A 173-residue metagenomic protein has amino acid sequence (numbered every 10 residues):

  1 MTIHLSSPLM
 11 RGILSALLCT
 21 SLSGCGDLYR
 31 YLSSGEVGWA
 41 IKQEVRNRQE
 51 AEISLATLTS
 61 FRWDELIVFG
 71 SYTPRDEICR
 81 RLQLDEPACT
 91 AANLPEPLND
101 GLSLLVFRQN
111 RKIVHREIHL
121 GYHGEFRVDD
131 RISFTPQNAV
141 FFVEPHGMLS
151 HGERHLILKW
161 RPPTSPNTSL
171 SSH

Functional and structural regions predicted by a protein language model:
M1-S23: Sec-dependent bacterial lipoprotein signal peptides
T2, P95-E96, I132-F134: Short, solvent-exposed secondary-structure boundary motifs
L14-L17, L58-S60, N99, S133-T135 (+1 more regions): A generic structural signal for short, solvent-exposed coil/turn residues that cap or connect secondary-structure
S15-A16, L22, E36, S60 (+1 more regions): Intrinsically disordered regions, especially transient/low-confidence alpha-helical propensity segments and coil-helix
C25-R80: N-terminal export/targeting and maturation segments
T57-G124: Mature extracytoplasmic domains of secretory-pathway proteins
H123-H173: C-terminal partner/receptor-binding element of secreted or periplasmic proteins
